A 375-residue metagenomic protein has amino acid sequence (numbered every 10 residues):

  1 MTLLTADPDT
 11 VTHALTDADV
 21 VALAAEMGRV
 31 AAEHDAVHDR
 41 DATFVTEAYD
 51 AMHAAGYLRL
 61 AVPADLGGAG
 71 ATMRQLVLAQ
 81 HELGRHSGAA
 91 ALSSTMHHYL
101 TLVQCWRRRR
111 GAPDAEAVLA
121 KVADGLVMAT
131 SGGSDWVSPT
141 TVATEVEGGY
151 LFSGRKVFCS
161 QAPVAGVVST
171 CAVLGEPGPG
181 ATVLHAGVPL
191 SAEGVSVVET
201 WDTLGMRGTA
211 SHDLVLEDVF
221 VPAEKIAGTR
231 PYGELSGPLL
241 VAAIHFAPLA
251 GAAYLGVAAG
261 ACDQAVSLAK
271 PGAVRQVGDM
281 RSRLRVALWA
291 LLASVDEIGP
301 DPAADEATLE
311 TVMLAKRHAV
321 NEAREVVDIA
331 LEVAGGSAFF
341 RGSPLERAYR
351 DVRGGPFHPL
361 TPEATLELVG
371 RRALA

Functional and structural regions predicted by a protein language model:
M1-T16, P362-A375: Intrinsic disorder at enzyme termini
A25, G256, G278-R285, M313 (+2 more regions): Generic structural signal for well-ordered, non-transmembrane alpha-helical segments in soluble/cytosolic regions
A32, A36-R40, K270, R285-H318 (+1 more regions): C-terminal helix-coil-helix/basic helical segment that borders enzyme active sites and/or dimer interfaces and provides
T46-A54, R59-S160, V164: Glycine-rich flavin
R155-A192: DPxDG-like acidic metal-binding loop motif
V157-A162, A247-L249, H358: Glycine-rich phosphate/pyrophosphate-binding beta-alpha loops
T203-R285: Glycine-rich beta->alpha junctions and the first turn(s) of the following alpha-helix
G336-A375: Glycine-rich phosphate/cofactor-binding loops in nucleotide/flavin-utilizing enzymes
